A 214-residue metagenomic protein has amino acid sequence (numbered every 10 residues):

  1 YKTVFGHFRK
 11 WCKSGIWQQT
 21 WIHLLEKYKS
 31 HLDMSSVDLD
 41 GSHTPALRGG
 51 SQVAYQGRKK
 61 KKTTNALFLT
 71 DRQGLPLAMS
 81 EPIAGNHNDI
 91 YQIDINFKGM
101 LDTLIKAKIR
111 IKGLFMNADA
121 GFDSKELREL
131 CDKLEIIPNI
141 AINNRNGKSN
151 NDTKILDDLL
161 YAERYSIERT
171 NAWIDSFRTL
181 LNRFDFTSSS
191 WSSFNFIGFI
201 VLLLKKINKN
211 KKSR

Functional and structural regions predicted by a protein language model:
Y1-R214: Short alpha-helical elements
